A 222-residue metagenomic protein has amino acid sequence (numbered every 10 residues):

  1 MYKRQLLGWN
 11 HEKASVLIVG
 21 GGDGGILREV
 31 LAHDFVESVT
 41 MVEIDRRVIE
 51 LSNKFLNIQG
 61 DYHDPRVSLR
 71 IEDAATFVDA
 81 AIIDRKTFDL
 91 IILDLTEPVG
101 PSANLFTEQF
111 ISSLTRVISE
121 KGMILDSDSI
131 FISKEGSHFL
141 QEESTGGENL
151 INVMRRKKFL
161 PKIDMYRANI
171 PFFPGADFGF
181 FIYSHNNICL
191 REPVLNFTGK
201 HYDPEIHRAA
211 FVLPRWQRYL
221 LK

Functional and structural regions predicted by a protein language model:
K3-S133, L140-G147: The AdoMet/dcAdoMet-binding core of the Class I SAM-like
W9, H33, K157-K158, A209: Residues at alpha-helix termini
E29, H33, V153-K157, H185: Alpha-helical structural signal in soluble globular domains
E97, N169-P171, N187: Glycine-rich beta-alpha junction loops
P101-L105, S137-K157, I170-A176: Alpha-helical subdomain
I111-T115, S144-R167, F181: Conserved Class I S-adenosyl-L-methionine
D128, L160, D177-F178: Active-site lining segments that contact anionic ligands and/or coordinate catalytic metals
N152, F173-K222: SAM/dcSAM-binding transferase cores
